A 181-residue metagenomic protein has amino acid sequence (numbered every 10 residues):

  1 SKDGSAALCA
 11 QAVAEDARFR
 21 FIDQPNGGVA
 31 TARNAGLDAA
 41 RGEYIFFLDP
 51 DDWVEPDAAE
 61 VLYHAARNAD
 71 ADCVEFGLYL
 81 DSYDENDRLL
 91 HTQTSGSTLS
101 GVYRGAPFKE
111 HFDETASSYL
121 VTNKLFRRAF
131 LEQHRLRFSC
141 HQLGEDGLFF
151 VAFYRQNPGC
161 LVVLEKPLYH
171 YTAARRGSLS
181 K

Functional and structural regions predicted by a protein language model:
S1-L8, N26: A conserved acidic beta->alpha catalytic loop
A7-A10, N34, E60, V151: Active-site phosphate/pyrophosphate- and oxyanion-stabilizing loops and adjacent acidic/basic residues in soluble
Q11-D16: Short, conserved SAM-binding/catalytic segment of Class I S-adenosyl-L-methionine-dependent methyltransferases
R18-R20, A71: Short, conserved active-site loop motifs that form the nucleotide-linked donor/cofactor pocket
Q24-A40: Glycine-rich, basic loop-to-helix element that forms the pyrophosphate-binding segment of sugar-nucleotide handling
V29, P50-K181: Donor-binding/catalytic cores of nucleotide-activated saccharide and glycerol-phosphate transferases/polymerases
I45: Short aromatic/hydrophobic "clamp" motif used to bind/position activated sugar donors
